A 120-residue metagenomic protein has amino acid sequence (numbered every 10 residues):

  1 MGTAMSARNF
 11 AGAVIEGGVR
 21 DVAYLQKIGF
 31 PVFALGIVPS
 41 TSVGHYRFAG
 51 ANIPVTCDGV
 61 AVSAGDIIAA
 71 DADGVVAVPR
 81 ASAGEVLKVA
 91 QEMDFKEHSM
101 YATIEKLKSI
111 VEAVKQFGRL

Functional and structural regions predicted by a protein language model:
M1-A64, V78-L120: Feature captures the catalytic cores and cofactor-binding loops of soluble hydro-lyases/lyases that act on carboxylate
I68-A69: Generic structural signal for buried aliphatic residues
G74-V76: Channel- or pocket-lining gating/hinge segments that regulate access to a cavity or pore
